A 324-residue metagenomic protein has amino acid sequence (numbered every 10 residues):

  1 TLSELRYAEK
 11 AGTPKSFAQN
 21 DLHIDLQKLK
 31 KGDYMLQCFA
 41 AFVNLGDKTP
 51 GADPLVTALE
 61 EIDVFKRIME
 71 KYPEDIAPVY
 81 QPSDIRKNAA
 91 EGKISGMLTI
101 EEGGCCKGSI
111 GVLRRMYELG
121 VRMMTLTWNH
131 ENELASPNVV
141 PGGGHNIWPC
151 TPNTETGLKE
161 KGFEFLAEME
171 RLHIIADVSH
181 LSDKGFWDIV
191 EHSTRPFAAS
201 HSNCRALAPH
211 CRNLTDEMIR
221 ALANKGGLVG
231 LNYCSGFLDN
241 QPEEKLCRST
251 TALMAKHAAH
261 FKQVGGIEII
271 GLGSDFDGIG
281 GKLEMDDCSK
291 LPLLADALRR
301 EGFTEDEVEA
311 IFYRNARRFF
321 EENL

Functional and structural regions predicted by a protein language model:
T1, H180-D183, C204, G278: Short, glycine/acidic-enriched loop or turn micro-motifs at the edges of active sites
T1-P152, P209-L272, F276-L324: N-terminal hydrophobic targeting/anchoring segments and the immediately downstream early-domain regions of hydrolases
M116, I189-H192: Short loop/helix-cap segments at secondary-structure boundaries that form the rim of catalytic
P149-V190, A199: Loop-centered beta-sheet repeat module
D183-K184, N203-A206, S235-L238: Short, catalytically relevant binding-site loops at active-site mouths
S193-R195, G266: Short glycine/proline-enriched coil/turn segments at helix->beta-strand junctions
P196-S202: Short hydrophobic/aromatic-enriched beta-strand-loop microsegments
